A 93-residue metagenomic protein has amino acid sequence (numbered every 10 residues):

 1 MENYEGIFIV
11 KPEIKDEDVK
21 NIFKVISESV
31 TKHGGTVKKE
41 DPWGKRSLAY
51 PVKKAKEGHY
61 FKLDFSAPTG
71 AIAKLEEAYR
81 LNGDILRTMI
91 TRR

Functional and structural regions predicted by a protein language model:
E2-R93: Structured, basic alpha/beta domains of bacterial-type, RNA-associated proteins
